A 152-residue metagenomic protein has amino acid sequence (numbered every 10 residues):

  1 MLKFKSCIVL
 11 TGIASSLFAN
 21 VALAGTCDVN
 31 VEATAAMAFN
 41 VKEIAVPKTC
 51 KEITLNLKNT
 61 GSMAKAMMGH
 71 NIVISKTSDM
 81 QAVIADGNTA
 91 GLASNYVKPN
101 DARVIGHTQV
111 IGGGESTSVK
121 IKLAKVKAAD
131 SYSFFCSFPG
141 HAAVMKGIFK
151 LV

Functional and structural regions predicted by a protein language model:
M1-V9: Bacterial N-terminal signal peptides that target proteins for export
V9-L17: Bacterial N-terminal signal peptides
F18-A24: Sec/Tat signal peptide C-region and signal peptidase I cleavage site
G25-T34, S78-V97, P139-V152: Extracytoplasmic/periplasmic copper-protein system
T26-E52: N-terminal edge beta-strand
A38, L92-G106: Short beta-strand and strand-turn-strand segments in soluble, beta-rich domains
E43-A66, I72-I74, S118-V126, S131 (+1 more regions): Beta-strand cores of secreted/periplasmic/IMS beta-sandwich domains, seen most often in copper-related folds
G106-V152: Extracellular/periplasmic metallocenter environments
